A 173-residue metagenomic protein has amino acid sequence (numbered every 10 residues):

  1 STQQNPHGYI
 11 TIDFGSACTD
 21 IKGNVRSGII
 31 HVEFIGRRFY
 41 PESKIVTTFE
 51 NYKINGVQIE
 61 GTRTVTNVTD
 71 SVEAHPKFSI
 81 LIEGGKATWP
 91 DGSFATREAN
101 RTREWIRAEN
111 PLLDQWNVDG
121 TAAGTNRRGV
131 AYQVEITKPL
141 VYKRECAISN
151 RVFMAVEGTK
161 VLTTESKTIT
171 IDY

Functional and structural regions predicted by a protein language model:
S1-Y173: Low-complexity, intrinsically disordered segments exposed to solvent
